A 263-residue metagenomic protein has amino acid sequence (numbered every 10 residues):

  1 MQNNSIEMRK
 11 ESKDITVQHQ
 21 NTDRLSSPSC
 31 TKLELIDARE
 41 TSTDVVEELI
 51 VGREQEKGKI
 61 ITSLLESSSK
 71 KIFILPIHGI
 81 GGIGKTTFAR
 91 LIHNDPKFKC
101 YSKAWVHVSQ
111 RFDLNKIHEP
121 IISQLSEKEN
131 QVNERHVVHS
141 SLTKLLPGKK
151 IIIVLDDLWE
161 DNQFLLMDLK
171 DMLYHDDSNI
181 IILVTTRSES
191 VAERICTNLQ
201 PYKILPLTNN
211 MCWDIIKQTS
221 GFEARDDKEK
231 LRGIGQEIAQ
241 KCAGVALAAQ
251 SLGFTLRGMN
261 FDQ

Functional and structural regions predicted by a protein language model:
N4, M8-E11, I15, H19-D23 (+4 more regions): Surface-exposed helical/coil interface segments that assemble multiprotein signaling complexes
E11-I83, T87-P96, Y101, H107-Q110 (+3 more regions): N-terminal flanking helix/linker immediately upstream of nucleotide/cofactor-binding cores
K59, G81-T86, R111-N115, D161-Q163 (+4 more regions): Eukaryotic short linear interaction motifs
S67, L155-D157, D161-M172, T219 (+3 more regions): Leucine-rich repeat
I74, K103-W105, I182, P201-I204: Conserved beta-strand scaffold positions in the cores of enzyme catalytic domains, especially in NTP/NDP-utilizing
H107, L155, T186-R187: Short beta-strand/turn micro-motifs composed of small residues that flank or help shape donor/cofactor-binding pockets
I121-N133, S178-I180, T186-Q263: Non-catalytic, charged helical/coil tracts that couple and regulate nucleotide-powered enzyme cores
G148-I152, D177-L183: Loop/turn-to-beta-strand initiation segments
